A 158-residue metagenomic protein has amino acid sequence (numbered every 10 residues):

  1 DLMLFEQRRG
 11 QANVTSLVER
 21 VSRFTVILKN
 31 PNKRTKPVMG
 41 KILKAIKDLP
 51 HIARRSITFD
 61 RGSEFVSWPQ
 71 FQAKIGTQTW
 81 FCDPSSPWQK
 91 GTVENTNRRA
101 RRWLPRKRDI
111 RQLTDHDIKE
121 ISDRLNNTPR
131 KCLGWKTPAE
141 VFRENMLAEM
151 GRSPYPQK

Functional and structural regions predicted by a protein language model:
D1, L17, R23, I42 (+4 more regions): Mobile genetic element proteins and their domesticated derivatives, centered on retroelements and DNA transposons
M3, V21, P31, G62 (+1 more regions): Anionic group-transfer/hydrolysis microenvironments
E6-G10, T15, I27-H51: Active-site beta-loop-alpha junctions of metal-dependent nucleic acid enzymes, especially the RNase H-like/DDE
S22-F24, L49-R54, W103-L104: Short, surface-exposed connector motifs at secondary-structure boundaries
R23-L28, F81, R106: Short small-residue beta-strand/loop micro-motif enriched in glycine and branched aliphatics
K47, Q70-T77: Short, surface-exposed basic-aromatic patches at helix termini and helix-loop junctions that form
F59-Q72, F81-L104, R111-D123: RNase H-like two-metal-ion nuclease catalytic core shared by retroviral integrases and related mobile-element nucleases
R106-K158: C-terminal domain-tail junction helix/linker
